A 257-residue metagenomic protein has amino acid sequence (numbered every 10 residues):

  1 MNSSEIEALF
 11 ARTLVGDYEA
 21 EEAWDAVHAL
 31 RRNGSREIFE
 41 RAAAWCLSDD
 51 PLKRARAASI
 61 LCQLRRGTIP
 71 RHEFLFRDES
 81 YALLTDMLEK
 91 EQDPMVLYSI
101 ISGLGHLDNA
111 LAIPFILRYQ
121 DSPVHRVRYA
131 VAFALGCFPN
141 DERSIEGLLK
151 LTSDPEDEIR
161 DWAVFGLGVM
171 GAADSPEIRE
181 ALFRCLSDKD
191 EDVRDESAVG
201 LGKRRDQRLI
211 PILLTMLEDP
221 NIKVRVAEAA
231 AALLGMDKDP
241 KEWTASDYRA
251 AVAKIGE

Functional and structural regions predicted by a protein language model:
M1-R12, N33-C46, G67-E89, N109-D121 (+4 more regions): Amphipathic alpha-helical scaffolding segments comprising HEAT/armadillo-like alpha-solenoid repeats
R12, G16, D219, K254-I255: Surface-exposed polar/charged interaction patches
D17-N33, A55-F74, M95-N109, R118 (+5 more regions): Structural detector for internal amphipathic alpha-helices that build alpha-solenoid repeat scaffolds
Y18-E19, D49-D50, Q92-D93, P123-V124 (+3 more regions): Short inter-helical turns and helix N-cap capping residues of alpha-solenoid HEAT/ARM repeat scaffolds
E228-E257: Eukaryotic acidic, Ser/Thr-rich intrinsically disordered low-complexity regions
